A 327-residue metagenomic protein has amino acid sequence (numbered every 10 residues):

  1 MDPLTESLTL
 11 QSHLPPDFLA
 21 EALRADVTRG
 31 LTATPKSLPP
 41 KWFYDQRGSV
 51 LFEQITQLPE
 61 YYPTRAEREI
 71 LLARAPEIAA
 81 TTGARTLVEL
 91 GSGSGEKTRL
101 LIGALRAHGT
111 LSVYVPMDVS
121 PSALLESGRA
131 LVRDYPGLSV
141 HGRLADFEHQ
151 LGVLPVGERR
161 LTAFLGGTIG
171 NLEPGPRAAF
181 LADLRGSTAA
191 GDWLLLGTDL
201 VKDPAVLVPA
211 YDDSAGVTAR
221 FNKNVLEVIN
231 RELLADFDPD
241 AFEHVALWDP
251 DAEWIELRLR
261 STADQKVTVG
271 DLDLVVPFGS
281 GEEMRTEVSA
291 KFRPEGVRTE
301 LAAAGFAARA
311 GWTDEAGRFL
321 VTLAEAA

Functional and structural regions predicted by a protein language model:
M1-W42, S49: N-terminal auxiliary segments of SAM/dcSAM-dependent transferases
P35-A84: Class I SAM-dependent methyltransferase Rossmann-like catalytic core, especially the SAM/SAH-binding loop
A84-G93: Conserved class I S-adenosyl-L-methionine
S94-G109: Conserved SAM-binding loop of SAM-dependent methyltransferases across substrates and taxa, primarily the Class I
M117-P121: Conserved SAM/SAH-binding beta-strand->alpha-helix loop
A178-A190: A short glycine-rich, Lys/Arg-flanked "PGG" loop and its adjoining helix->strand segment in the class I
S187-V201: Conserved beta-strand signature within the Rossmann-like core of class I S-adenosyl-L-methionine
V206-A290, P294, R298-A304: Substrate-binding/catalytic lobe of Class I Rossmann-like enzymes that use SAM or dcSAM, i.e., the mid-to-C-terminal
